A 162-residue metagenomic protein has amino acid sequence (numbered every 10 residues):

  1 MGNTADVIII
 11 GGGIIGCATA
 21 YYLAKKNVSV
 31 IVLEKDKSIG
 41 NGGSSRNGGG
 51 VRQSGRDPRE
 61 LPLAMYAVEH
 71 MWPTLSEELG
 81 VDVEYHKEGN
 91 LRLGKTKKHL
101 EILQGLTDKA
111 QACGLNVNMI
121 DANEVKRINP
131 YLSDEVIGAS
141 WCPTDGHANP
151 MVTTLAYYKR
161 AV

Functional and structural regions predicted by a protein language model:
G2-I15, I31: Beta1/beta-strand and adjacent pyrophosphate-binding region of the FAD-binding site in flavoprotein oxidoreductases
G16-C17, Y21, K35: Long, amphipathic coiled-coil "stalk"/hairpin helices in large membrane-associated assemblies
A20, A24, R160: Gly/Ala-rich phosphate-binding loop of Rossmann-like dinucleotide-binding domains, activating on the conserved
A24-S44: Glycine-rich FAD pyrophosphate-binding loop
D36-S38, N123-V125, Y157: Short beta-to-alpha linker loops that shape the active-site pocket of alpha/beta-hydrolase fold enzymes
G42-G48, P130-L132: Short, flexible, mixed-charge acidic loops at enzyme active sites
G48-I128: Dinucleotide-binding Rossmann-like beta1-alpha1 core, especially the glycine-rich loop that anchors the ADP
S140-V162: Helical element adjacent to the flavin cofactor pocket in flavoenzyme catalytic cores
